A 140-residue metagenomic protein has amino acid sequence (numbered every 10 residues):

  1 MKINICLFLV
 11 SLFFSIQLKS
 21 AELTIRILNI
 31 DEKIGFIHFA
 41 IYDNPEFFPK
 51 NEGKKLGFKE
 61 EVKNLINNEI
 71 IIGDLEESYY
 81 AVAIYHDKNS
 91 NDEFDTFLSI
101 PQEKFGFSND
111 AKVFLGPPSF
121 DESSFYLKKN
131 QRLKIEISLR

Functional and structural regions predicted by a protein language model:
M1-I5: Positively charged n-region of N-terminal signal peptides that target proteins for export
F13-I16: N-terminal signal peptide c-region/cleavage motif recognized by signal peptidases
K19-P45, G53, T96-R140: Primarily secretory-pathway and cell-envelope proteins
N29, I71-L75: Short, flexible loop/turn segments at beta-strand junctions in immunoglobulin-like and fibronectin type III
K55, K63-N68, R132: Short, solvent-exposed loop/turn segments in extracellular or other extracytoplasmic domains
N64, E76-E77, K129: Surface-exposed loops/turns
S78-I84: A short tyrosine-centered beta-strand micro-motif
D87-T96: Acidic, glycine-anchored loop motifs typical of Ca2+
